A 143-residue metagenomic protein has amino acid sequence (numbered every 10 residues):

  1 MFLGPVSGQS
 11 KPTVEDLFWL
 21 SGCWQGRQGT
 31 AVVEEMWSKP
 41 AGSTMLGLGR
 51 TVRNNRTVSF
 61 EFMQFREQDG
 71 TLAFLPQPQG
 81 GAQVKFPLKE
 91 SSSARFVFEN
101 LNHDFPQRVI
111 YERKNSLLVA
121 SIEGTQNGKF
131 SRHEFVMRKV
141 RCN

Functional and structural regions predicted by a protein language model:
M1-G4: Bacterial N-terminal signal peptides
Q9-C23: N-terminal helix-cap/turn-to-beta initiation motif at the start of protein domains
L20, Q68-G70, N115-S116: A short, compositionally biased
R27-N102: Central antiparallel beta-sheet cores of small beta-barrel/beta-sandwich binding domains
V33-M36, V109, S121: Periodic aromatic/glycine/histidine/acidic cluster detector with a strong bias toward beta-strand repeat architectures
M36-P40, R66, Y111-N115, M137-K139: Aromatic-rich beta-strand edge motifs centered on tyrosine
Q83, L88, S93, R113-N143: Edge beta-strand at a domain terminus
D104-Q107: Charged, amphipathic alpha-helical segments
